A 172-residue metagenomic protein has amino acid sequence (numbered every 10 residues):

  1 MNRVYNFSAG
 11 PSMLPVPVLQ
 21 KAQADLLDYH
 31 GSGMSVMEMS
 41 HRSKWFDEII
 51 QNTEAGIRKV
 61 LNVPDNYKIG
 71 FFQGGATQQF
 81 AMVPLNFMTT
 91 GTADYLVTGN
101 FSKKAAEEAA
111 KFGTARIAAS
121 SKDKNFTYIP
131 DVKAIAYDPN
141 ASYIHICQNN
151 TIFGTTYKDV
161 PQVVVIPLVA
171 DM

Functional and structural regions predicted by a protein language model:
N2, N66, T90-T92, N140-A141 (+1 more regions): A general structural motif
R3-E54: A glycine-/small-polar-enriched, mobile loop at the entrance of the PLP active site in fold-type I
N6-S8, I69-Q73, Y95, I117-A119 (+2 more regions): General beta-strand structural signal in soluble alpha/beta enzymes
G10, A109, S121-M172: Active-site phosphate-binding strand-loop segment of PLP-dependent enzymes
P15, Q79-A81, S102-K103, F153-G154: Short, well-ordered alpha-helical microsegments
M34-Q79, N86, N100, E108: Conserved N-terminal alpha-helix of the aminotransferase class I/II PLP-enzyme fold
M88-K103: Conserved PLP-anchoring active-site segment centered on the Schiff-base-forming lysine
T114: Ligand-binding beta-strand-loop-alpha-helix segment within the catalytic cores of soluble metabolic enzymes
